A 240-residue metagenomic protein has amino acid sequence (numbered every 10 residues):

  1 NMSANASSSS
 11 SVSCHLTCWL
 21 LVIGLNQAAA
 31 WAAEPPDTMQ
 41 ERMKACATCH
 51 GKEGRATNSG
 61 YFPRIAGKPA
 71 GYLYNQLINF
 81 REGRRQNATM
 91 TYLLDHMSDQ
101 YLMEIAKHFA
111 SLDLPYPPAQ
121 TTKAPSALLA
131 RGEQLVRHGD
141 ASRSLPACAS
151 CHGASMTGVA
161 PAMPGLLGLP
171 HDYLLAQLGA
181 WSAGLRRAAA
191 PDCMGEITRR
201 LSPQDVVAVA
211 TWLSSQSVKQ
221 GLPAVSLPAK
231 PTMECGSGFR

Functional and structural regions predicted by a protein language model:
N1-C14: N-terminal secretory signal peptides that target proteins for export/translocation
C14-Q27: Bacterial N-terminal signal peptides
A33-M43, K52-R55, R85-T157, H171 (+1 more regions): Flexible coil segments in periplasmic/lumen-exposed cytochrome c-class electron-transfer proteins
P35-G83, N87: The feature marks the first
P63-A66, D95, G165-L166, R200: Tandem-repeat/low-complexity and Cys-motif detector
G67-A70, Q76, P164, G168-P170 (+1 more regions): Extracellular/lumenal glycan-associated surfaces
L77-F80, M97, L178: Fold-core signature of tandem repeat domains
